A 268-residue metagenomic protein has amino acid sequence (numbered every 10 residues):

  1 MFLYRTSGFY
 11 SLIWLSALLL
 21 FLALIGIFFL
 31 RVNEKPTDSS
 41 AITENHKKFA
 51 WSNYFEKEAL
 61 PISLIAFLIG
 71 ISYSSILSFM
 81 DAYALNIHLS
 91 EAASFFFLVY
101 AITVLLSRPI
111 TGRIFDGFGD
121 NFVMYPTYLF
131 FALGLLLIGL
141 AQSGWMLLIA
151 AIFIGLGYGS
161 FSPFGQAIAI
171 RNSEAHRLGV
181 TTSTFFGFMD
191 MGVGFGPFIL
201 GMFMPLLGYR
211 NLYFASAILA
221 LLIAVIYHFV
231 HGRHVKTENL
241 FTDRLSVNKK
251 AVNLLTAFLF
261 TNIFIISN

Functional and structural regions predicted by a protein language model:
Y4, R108-G119: Helix-to-loop junctions at the C-terminal end of transmembrane segments in multipass secondary transporters
R5-L18, M202-L219: A membrane-interface helix-boundary motif in multi-pass transporters
A17-S39, I223-H231: C-terminal membrane-cytosol helix-exit motif in multi-pass small-molecule transporters
F28-W51, V235-L245: Flexible cytoplasmic inter-helical loops of multi-pass small-molecule transporters
F55-S72: Pair of pore-lining "gating" transmembrane helices in MFS-fold secondary transporters
G70-A82, I87: Helix-loop boundary and gating motifs at the non-cytosolic
F122-L137: Structural signature of the two symmetry-related core transmembrane helices
S160-S173: Intracellular juxtamembrane helix-capping segments at the cytosolic ends of symmetry-related transmembrane helices
